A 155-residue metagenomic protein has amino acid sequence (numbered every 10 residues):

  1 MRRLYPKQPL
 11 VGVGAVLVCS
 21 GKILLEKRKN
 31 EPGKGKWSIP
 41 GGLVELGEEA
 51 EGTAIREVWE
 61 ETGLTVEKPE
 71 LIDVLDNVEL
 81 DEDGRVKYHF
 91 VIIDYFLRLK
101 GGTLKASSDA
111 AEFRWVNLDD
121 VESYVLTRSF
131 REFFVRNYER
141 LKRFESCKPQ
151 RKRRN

Functional and structural regions predicted by a protein language model:
M1-G14, R85: Acidic, metal-coordinating catalytic segment for phosphate/diphosphate chemistry, firing primarily on the Nudix
C19: A cytosolic small-molecule/anion-sensing beta-strand core signal
K22-E60: Conserved Nudix-box catalytic region and its N-terminal flanking loop in Nudix hydrolases and closely related
T65-V74: A short coil-to-beta-strand element that immediately follows conserved catalytic motifs
L75-T103, N137: Active-site-adjacent beta-strand/loop module that shapes the phosphate/pyrophosphate-binding cleft
D94, K105-R136: NUDIX/MutT-family hydrolases
R128-N155: Charged phosphate-binding loop/patch that engages nucleotide di/tri-phosphates or the phosphate backbone of nucleic
